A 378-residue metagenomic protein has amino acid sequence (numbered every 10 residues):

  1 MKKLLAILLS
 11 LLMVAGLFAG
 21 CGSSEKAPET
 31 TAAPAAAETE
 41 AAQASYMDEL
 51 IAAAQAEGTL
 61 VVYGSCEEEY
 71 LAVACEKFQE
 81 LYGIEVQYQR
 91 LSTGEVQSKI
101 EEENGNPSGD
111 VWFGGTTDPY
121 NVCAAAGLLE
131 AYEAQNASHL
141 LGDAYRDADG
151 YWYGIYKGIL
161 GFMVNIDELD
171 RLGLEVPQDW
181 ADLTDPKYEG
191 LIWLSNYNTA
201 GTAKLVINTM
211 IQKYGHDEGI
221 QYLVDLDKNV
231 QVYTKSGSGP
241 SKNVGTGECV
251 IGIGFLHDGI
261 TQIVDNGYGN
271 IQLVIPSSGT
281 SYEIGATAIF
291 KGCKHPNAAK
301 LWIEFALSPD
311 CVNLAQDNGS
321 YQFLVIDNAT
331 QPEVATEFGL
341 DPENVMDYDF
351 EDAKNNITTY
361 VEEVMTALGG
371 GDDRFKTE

Functional and structural regions predicted by a protein language model:
M1-E57, D373-E378: Short, low-complexity disordered leader/linker segments with a strong preference for bacterial N-terminal type II
V61-C75, Q87-E103, P107-E248: Extracytoplasmic ligand-binding site segments that recognize negatively charged/polar headgroups
A74-Y82: A short alpha-helix/helix-coil micro-patch that ends at or immediately precedes a cysteine
D118-V122, I251-N270: A ligand-binding cleft/hinge motif common to bilobed small-molecule-binding domains
Y120, L169, G259, C311-V312: A generic structural signal for short hydrophobic patches within well-formed alpha-helices
G158, Y222-D227, Y233-T234, G267-K291: Periplasmic-binding protein-like
T280-Y348: Mature extracytoplasmic/periplasmic domains
L340-E378: Conserved C-terminal helix/tail region of periplasmic/extracytoplasmic solute-binding proteins
